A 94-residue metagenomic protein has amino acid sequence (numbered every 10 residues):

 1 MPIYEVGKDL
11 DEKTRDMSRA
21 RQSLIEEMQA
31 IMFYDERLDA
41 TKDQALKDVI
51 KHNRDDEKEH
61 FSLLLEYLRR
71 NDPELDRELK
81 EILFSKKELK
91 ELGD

Functional and structural regions predicted by a protein language model:
M1-D94: Iron-associated oxidoreductase/ferritin-like identity signal
